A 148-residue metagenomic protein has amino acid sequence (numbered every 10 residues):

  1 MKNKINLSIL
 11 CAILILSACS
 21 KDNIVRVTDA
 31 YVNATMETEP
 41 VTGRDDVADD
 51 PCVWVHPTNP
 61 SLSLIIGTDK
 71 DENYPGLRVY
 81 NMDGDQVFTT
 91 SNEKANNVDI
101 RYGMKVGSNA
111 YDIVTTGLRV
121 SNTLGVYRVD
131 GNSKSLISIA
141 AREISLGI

Functional and structural regions predicted by a protein language model:
N3-L10: Sec-dependent signal peptide recognition, specifically the positively charged N-region followed immediately by
I15-A18: C-terminal motif of bacterial Sec signal peptides marking the signal peptidase cleavage site
S20-D22: Bacterial signal peptide processing site
A34-R44, D85-S91, I137-G147: A short beta-strand motif characteristic of beta-propeller blades
T35-P75, N96: Beta-strand-rich domains and repeat architectures in extracellular enzymes and scaffolds, especially beta-propellers
H56-N59, D85, G103-V106, V126-I137: Short loop/turn segments immediately following beta-strands, especially the blade-tip and inter-blade linker loops
N81-N122: Blade-loop segments of beta-propeller domains
V120-I148: Asp-box/WD-like beta-propeller blade repeats and closely related beta-sheet repeat scaffolds
